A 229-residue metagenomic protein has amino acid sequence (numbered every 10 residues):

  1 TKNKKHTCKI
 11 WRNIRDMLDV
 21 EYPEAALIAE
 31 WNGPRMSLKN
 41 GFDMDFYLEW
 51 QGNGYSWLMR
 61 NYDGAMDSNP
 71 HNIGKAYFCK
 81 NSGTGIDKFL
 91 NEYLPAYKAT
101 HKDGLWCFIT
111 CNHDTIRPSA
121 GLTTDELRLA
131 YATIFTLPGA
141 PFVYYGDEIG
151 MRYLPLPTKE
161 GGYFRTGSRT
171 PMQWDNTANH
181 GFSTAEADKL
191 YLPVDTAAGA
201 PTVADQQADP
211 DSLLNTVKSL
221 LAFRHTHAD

Functional and structural regions predicted by a protein language model:
T1-K5: Aromatic- and acidic-residue-enriched carbohydrate-binding clefts of CAZyme catalytic domains
T7-W11, L127: Amphipathic alpha-helical segments in well-structured domains
R15, D19-E21, A26, G33 (+10 more regions): Loop/helix patches that line or flank the sugar-binding groove of alpha-linked glycan CAZymes
A96-H101: Short, conserved catalytic or adaptor-binding loops enriched in Gly and charged residues
